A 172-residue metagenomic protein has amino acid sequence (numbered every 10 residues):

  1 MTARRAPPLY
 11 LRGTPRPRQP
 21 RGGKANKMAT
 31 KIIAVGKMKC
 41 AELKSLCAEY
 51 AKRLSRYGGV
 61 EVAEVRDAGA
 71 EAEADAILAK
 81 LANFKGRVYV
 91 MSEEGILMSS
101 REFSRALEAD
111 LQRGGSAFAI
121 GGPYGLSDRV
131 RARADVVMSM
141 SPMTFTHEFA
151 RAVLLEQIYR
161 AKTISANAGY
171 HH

Functional and structural regions predicted by a protein language model:
M1-L11: N-terminal chloroplast transit peptides
Y10, R16-K27: Short, Lys/Arg-enriched N-terminal segments with co-localized hydrophobic residues within the first ~10-30 amino acids
M28-L54: N-terminal beta1-alpha1 ligand-phosphate binding loop
M38, E93-I96, G122-G125: Short glycine-rich anion-binding loops that position phosphate/pyrophosphate groups of nucleotides and phosphorylated
K44-A51, A74, D128-R131: Short, surface-exposed alpha-helical segments at coil->helix boundaries
G58-A117: S-adenosyl-L-methionine/SAH cofactor-binding core of RNA-modifying enzymes
M91, L97, R105, S127 (+2 more regions): Non-catalytic terminal and connector segments of soluble metabolic enzymes
D128-H172: Structured adenosyl-cofactor binding patch, chiefly the S-adenosyl-L-methionine
